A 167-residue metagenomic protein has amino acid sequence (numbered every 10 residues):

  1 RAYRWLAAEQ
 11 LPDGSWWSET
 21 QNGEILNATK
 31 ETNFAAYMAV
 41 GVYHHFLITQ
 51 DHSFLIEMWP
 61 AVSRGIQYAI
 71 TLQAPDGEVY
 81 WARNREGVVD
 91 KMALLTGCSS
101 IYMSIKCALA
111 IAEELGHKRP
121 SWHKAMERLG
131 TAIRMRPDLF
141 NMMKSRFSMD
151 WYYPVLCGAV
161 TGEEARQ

Functional and structural regions predicted by a protein language model:
R1-A74, C98: Aromatic-rich carbohydrate-recognition surfaces in CAZymes
T32, I56-M103, I111-Q167: Extended ligand-binding clefts on enzyme/binding-domain cores
F46-Q50, L109, E113-G116: Short coil/turn linking the two alpha-helices of tandem helical-hairpin repeats
